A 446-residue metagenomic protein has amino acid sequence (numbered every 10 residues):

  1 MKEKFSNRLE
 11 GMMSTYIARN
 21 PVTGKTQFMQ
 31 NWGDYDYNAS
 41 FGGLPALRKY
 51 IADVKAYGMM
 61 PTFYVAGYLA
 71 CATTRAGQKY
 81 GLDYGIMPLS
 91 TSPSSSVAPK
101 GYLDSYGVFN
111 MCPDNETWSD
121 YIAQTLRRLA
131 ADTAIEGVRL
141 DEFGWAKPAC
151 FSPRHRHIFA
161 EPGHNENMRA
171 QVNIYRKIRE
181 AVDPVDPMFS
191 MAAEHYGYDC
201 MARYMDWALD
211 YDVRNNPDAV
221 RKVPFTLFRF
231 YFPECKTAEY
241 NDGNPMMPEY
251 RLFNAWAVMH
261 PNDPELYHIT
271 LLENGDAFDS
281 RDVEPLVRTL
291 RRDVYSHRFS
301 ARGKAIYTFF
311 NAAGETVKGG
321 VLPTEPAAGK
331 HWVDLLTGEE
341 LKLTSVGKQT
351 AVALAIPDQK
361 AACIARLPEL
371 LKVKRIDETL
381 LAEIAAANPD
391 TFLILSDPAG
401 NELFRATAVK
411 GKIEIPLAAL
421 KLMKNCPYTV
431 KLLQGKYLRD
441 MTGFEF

Functional and structural regions predicted by a protein language model:
M1-K25, D132-E136: Catalytic domains of carbohydrate-active enzymes, especially glycoside hydrolases
N38-A39, A46-A52, P61-T133: Active-site-adjacent "subsite" loops/lids of carbohydrate-active enzymes
A76-V108, C112, M168-I269, L290: Glycan-recognition surfaces
M246-T308, P357-R366: Aromatic- and carboxylate-lined catalytic core of secreted/periplasmic carbohydrate-active enzymes
L290-A327, N388-F392: Carbohydrate-binding surface patches
T344-I376, A419-K424: C-terminal beta-strand-rich structural cap/linker in extracellular carbohydrate-active enzymes
A362-A365, L393, M423-K436: Short, aromatic- and glycine-rich surface loops/edge beta-strands on solvent-exposed regions
L367-D377, R405, K436-F446: Edge beta-strands of extracellular beta-sandwich domains
